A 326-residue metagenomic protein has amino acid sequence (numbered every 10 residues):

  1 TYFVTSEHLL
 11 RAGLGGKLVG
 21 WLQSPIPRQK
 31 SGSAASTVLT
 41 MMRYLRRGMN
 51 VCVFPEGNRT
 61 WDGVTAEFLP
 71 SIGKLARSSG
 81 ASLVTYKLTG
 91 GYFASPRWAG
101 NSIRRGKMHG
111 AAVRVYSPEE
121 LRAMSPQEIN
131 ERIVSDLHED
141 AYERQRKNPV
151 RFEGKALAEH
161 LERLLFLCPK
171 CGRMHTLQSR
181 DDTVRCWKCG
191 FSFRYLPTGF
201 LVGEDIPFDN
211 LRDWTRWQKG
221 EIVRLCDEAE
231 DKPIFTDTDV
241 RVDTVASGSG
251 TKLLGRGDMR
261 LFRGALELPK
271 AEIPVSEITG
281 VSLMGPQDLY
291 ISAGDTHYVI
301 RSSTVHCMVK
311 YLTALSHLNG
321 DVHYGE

Functional and structural regions predicted by a protein language model:
T1-E131, K147-N148, C171, D182 (+3 more regions): Soluble catalytic domains of membrane acyltransferases
I72, S125-A141, M308-N319: Short amphipathic C-terminal alpha-helix that caps PH/PH-like domains
Y86-L88, T176-Q178, F193-Y195, G257-R263 (+1 more regions): Broad, structure-driven detector of short, well-ordered beta-strand segments within folded domains
Y116, Q127-L164: A conserved mid-domain beta-alpha-beta active-site/ligand-binding segment of alpha/beta enzyme cores
E153-I206: Cys/His-rich short segments
L201-D258: Anionic N-terminal interaction surfaces
M259-L289: Phosphoinositide-dependent membrane-docking surfaces
E277-E326: Acidic, Ser/Thr- and proline-rich intrinsically disordered linker/docking segments of eukaryotic scaffolds
